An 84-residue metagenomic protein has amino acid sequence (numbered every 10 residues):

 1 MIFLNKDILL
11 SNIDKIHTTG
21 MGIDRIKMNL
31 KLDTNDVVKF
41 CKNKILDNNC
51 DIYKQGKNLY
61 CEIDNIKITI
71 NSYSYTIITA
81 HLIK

Functional and structural regions predicted by a protein language model:
M1-K84: Ribonuclease/tRNase effector modules and their secretory precursors
